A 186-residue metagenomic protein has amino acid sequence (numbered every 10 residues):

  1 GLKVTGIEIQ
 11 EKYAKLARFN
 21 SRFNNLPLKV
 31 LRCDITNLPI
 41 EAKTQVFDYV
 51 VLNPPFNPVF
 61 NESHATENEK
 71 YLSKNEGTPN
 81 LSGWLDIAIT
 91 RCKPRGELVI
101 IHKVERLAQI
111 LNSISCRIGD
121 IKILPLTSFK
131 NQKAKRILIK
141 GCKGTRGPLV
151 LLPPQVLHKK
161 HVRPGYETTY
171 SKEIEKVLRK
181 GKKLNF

Functional and structural regions predicted by a protein language model:
K3-E8: Conserved SAM-binding motif I beta-strand of class I
Q10-K12: Conserved SAM/SAH-binding beta-strand->alpha-helix loop
A17-R18: Conserved SAM-binding loop
N25-I35: Conserved SAM-binding strand-loop segment of SAM-dependent methyltransferases
I40-V50: A short acidic, Gly/Pro-enriched loop at the edge of an enzyme's catalytic core that lines a small-molecule cofactor
P54-G83: Mobile active-site "lid"/loop adjacent to the S-adenosyl-L-methionine
G77-A134, L138: Conserved Class I SAM-dependent methyltransferase catalytic core
K133-F186: SAM/dcSAM-binding transferase cores
